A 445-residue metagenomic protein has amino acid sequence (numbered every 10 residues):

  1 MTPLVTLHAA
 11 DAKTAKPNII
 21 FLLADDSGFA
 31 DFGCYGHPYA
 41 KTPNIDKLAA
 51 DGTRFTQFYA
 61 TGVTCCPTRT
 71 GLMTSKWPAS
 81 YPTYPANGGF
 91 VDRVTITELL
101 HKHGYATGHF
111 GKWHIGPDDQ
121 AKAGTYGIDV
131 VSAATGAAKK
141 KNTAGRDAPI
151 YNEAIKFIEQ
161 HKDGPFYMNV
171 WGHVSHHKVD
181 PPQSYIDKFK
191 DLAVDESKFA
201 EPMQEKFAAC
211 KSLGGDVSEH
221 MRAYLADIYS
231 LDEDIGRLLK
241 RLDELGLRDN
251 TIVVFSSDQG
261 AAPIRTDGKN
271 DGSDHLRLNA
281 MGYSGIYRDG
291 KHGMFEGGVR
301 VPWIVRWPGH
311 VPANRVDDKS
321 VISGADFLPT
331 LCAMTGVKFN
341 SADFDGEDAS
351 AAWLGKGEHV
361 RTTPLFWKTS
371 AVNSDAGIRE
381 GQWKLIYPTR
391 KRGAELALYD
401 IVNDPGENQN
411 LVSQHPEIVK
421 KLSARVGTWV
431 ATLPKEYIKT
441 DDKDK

Functional and structural regions predicted by a protein language model:
M1-A397, I401-K445: Formylglycine-dependent sulfatase
